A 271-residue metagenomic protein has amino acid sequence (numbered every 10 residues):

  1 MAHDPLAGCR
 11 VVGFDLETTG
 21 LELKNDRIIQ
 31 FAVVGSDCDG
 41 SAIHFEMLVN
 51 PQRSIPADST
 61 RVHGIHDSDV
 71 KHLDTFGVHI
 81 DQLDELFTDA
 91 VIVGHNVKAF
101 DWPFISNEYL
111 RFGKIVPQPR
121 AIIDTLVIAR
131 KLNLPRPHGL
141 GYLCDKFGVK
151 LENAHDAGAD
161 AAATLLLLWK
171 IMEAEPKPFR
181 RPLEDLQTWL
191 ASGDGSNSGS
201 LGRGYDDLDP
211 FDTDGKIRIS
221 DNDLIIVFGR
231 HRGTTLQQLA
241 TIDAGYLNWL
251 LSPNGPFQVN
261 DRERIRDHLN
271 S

Functional and structural regions predicted by a protein language model:
M1-D26, S36-S41, S68-S271: DEDD superfamily 3′-5′ metal-dependent exonuclease/proofreading module
T18-T19, N50-S54: Short active-site-proximal "capping" loops at secondary-structure junctions
F31-G35: Short beta-strand scaffold segments in enzyme catalytic cores
S36-Q52: Short glycine-rich, Thr/Ser-proximal phosphate-binding strand/loop in the N-terminal lobe of ATP-dependent enzymes
R53-D58, H138-G139: Short, glycine/polar-rich helix-capping loops at beta-to-alpha or helix-loop-helix junctions that flank or form
A57-I65: Short, basic/glycine-rich phosphate-binding loops at helix/coil junctions that contact nucleotide phosphates
